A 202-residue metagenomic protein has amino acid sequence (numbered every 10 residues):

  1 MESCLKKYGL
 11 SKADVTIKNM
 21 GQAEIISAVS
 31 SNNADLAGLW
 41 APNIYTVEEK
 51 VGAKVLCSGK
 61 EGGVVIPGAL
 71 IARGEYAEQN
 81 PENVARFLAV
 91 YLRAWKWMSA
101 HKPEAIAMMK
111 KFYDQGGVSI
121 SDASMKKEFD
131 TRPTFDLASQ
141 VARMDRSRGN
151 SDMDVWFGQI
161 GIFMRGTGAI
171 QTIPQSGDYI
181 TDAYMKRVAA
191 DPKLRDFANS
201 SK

Functional and structural regions predicted by a protein language model:
M1-T16, E24, E78, E82: Hinge/capping helix and adjacent helix->loop/strand transition within the periplasmic-binding protein
E2, Y45, G158-G161: Predominant activation on well-ordered alpha-helical scaffold segments within soluble catalytic domains
K6, E49, R165-G166: Short polybasic/polar patches that bind polyanions
K6-M20, S31-D35, I170-I173: A local structural motif
Q22, K60-E61, D178, Y184: Residues that form or immediately flank small-molecule/cofactor binding pockets and catalytic motifs
A23-D122: Pocket-lining segment of extracytoplasmic ligand-binding domains
Q79-Q171: Secondary-structure end/capping motifs
D154-K202: Conserved C-terminal helix/tail region of periplasmic/extracytoplasmic solute-binding proteins
